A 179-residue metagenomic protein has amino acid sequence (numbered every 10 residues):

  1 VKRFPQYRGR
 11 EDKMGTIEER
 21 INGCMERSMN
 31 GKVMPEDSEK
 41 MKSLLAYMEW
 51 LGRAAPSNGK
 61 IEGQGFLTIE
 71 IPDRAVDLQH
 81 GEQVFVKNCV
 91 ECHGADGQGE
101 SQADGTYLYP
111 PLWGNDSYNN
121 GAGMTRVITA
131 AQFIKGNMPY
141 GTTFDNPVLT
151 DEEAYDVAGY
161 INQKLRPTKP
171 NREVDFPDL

Functional and structural regions predicted by a protein language model:
V1, L44, G81-G97, V157-I161: The canonical Cys-X-X-Cys-His
V1, Y47, N58: Extended ligand-binding groove/face enriched in aromatic
V1-M34, L44, Y107-P167: Extracytoplasmic electron-transfer domains, predominantly the class I c-type cytochrome c fold
D37-S38: Short, charged, amphipathic alpha-helical segments
L51-P56, E91, K164-N171: Secretory-pathway/luminal and periplasmic proteins that interact with or process carbohydrate-rich
R53-V86, E100-S101: Electrostatic cytochrome c docking/interface patches
E173-L179: Conserved non-transmembrane functional hotspots
